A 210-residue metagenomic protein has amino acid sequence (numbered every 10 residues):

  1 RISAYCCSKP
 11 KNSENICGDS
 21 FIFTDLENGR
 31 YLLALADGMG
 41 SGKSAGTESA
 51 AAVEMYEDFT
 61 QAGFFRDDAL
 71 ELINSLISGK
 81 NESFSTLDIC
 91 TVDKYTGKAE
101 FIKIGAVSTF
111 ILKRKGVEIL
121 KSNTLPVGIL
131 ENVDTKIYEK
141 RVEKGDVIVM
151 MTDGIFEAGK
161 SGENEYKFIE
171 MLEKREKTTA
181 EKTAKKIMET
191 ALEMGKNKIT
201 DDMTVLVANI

Functional and structural regions predicted by a protein language model:
R1-C7, L70-L72, E189: Short Pro/Gly-enriched beta-strand edge/turn motifs at strand-loop
R1-G38, S44, A50-A51, F110 (+1 more regions): N-terminal entry segment of metal-dependent catalytic domains or homologous docking segments
I2, E27-G29, K94-K98, E143-K144: Beta-strand-turn-beta hairpins that frame and shape the catalytic cleft of phosphate-ester-processing enzymes
E14-N28, S85-L87, L120-S161, E193-T200: Acidic loop->beta-strand submotif enriched in PP2C/PPM serine/threonine phosphatases
A34, K103, I148-M150: Residue-level marker for buried hydrophobic side chains located in beta-strands that build the well-ordered beta-sheet
D37, A106, M151-G154, D202: DG-centered beta-turn motif at the end of beta-strands
G40-A62, E131, D146-N197: Active-site-proximal, acidic helix/loop segment immediately C-terminal to a metal-coordinating Asp/Glu
G46-R114, L192-D201, A208: Catalytic core of PPM/PP2C metal-dependent serine/threonine phosphatase domains
